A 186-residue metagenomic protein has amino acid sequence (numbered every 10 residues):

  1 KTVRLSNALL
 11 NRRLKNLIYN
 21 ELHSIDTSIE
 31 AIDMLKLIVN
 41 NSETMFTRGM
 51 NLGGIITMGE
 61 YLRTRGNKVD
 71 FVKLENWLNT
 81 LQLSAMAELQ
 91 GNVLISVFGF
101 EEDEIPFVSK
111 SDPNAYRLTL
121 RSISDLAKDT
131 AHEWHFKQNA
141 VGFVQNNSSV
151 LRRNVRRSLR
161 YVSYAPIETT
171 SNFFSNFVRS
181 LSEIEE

Functional and structural regions predicted by a protein language model:
K1-E186: Conserved NTP-donor binding/palm subdomain of two-metal-ion nucleotidyltransferases/polymerases, i.e., the charged
